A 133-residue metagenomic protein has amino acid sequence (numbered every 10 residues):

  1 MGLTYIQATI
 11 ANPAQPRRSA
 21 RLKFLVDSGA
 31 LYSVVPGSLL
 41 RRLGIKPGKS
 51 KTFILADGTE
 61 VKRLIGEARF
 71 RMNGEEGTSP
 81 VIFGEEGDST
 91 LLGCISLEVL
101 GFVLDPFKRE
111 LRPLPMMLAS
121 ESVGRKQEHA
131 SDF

Functional and structural regions predicted by a protein language model:
M1-F133: Pepsin/retropepsin-fold aspartyl endopeptidases
